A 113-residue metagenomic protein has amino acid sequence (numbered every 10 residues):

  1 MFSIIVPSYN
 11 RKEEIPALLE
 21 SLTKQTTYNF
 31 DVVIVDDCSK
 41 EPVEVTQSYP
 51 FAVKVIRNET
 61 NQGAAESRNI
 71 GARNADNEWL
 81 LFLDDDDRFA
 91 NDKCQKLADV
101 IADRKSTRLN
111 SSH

Functional and structural regions predicted by a protein language model:
F2-E14, L18, Q25, V35: A conserved hydrophobic helix/loop-capping motif in glycosyltransferases and polysaccharide synthases
N10, L22, D37-S39, Q62 (+1 more regions): Conserved short acidic donor-positioning loop in nucleotide-sugar-dependent glycosyltransferases
L19-R57: Acidic donor-binding segment of Leloir-type glycosyltransferases
N58-A75: Glycine-rich, basic loop-to-helix element that forms the pyrophosphate-binding segment of sugar-nucleotide handling
L80: Short aromatic/hydrophobic "clamp" motif used to bind/position activated sugar donors
R88, D92-R108: Conserved donor NDP-sugar-binding/catalytic core segment of glycosyltransferases
L109-H113: Positively charged, low-complexity/disordered segments
